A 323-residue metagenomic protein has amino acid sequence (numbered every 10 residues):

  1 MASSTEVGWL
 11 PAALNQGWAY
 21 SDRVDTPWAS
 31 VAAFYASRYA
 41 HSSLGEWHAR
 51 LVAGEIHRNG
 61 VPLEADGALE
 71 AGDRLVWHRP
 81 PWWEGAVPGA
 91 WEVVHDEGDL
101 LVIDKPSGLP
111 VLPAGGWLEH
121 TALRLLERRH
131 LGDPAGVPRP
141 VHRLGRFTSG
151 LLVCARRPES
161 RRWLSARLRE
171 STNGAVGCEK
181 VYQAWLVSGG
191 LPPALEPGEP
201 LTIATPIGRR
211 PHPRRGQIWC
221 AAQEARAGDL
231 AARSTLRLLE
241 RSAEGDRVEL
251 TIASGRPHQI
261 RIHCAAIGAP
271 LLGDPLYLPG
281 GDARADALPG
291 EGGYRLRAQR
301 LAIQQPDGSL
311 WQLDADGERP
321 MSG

Functional and structural regions predicted by a protein language model:
M1-G323: RNA pseudouridine synthases
